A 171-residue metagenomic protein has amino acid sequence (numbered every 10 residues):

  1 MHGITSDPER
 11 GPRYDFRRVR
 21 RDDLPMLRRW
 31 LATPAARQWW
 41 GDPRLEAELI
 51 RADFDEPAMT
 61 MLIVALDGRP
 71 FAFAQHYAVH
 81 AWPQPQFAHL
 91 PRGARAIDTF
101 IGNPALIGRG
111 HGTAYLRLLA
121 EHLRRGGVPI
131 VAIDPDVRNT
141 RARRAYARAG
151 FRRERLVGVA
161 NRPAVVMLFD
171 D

Functional and structural regions predicted by a protein language model:
M1-R21, D171: Conserved N-terminal entry element of GNAT/NAT acetyltransferase domains
R18, R29-P43: Helix-loop element at the rim of GNAT/NAT acetyltransferase active sites that forms part of the acceptor-substrate
E48-L106, H122, D171: Acetyl-CoA-dependent GNAT
A72, R155-G158: A structural microfeature
G102, G108-H122, R144-R148: Conserved acetyl-CoA-binding loop-helix of GNAT-fold acetyltransferases
L123-P135: Conserved GNAT acetyl-CoA-binding A-motif
I133-R143, V159-P163, D170: Conserved beta-strand-loop-alpha-helix junction that forms the acyl-donor binding cleft
A147-L156: Conserved acetyl-CoA-binding loop of GNAT-fold acetyltransferases
